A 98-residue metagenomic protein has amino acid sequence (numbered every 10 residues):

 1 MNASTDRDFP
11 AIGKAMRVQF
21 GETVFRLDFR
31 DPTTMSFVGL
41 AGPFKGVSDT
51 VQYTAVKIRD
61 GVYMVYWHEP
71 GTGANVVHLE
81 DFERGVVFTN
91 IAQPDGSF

Functional and structural regions predicted by a protein language model:
M1-F25: Tryptophan-anchored aromatic micro-motifs
F9-I12, L27-M35, I58-G61, L79-V86: Short, solvent-exposed coil/turn segments at beta-strand boundaries
M16-Q19, F37-L40, V65-E69, T89-I91: Short beta-strand segments that buttress and anchor functional surface loops
G21-V24, V47-V51, T72-V77: Short, surface-exposed coil-to-beta transition loops
F25-V56: N-terminal glycine/threonine-rich, aromatic-flanked beta-hairpin/loop signature
Y66-F98: Beta-sheet ligand-binding and adhesion/scaffold domains
